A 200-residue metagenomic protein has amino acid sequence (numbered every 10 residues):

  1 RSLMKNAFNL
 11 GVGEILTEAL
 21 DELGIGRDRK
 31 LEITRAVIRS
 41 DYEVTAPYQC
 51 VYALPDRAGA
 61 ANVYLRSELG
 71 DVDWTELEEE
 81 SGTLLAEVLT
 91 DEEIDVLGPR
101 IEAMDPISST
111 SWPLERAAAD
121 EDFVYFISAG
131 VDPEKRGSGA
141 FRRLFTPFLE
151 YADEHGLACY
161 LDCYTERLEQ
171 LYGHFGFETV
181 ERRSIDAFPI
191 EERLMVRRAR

Functional and structural regions predicted by a protein language model:
S2-R29: Helix-loop element at the rim of GNAT/NAT acetyltransferase active sites that forms part of the acceptor-substrate
L23-C50: Active-site rim helix/loop that mediates acceptor-substrate recognition in acyltransferases
E43-L65: Conserved beta-hairpin
A58-G59, I190-M195: Short hydrophobic/aromatic beta-strand or adjacent loop that forms the aromatic wall/cage of a ligand/substrate-binding
A60-G130, R136, D186: Conserved acyl-donor/pantetheine-binding loop and adjacent beta-alpha core of acyl/acetyltransferases and related
F123-V124, Y151-Y164: Conserved GNAT acetyl-CoA-binding A-motif
V131, G137-E150: Conserved acetyl-CoA-binding loop-helix of GNAT-fold acetyltransferases
E154-G156, T165-R182, F188: Conserved active-site alpha-helix within GNAT-family acetyltransferase domains
